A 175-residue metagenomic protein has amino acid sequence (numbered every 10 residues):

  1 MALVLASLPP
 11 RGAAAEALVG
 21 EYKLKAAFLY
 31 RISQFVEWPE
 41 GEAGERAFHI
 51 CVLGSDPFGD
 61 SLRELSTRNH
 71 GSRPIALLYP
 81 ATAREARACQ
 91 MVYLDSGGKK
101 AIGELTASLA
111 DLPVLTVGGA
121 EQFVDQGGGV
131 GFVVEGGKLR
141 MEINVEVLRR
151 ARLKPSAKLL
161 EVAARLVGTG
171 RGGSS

Functional and structural regions predicted by a protein language model:
A2-S175: Short hydrophobic alpha-helices and adjacent helix-cap/hinge residues
